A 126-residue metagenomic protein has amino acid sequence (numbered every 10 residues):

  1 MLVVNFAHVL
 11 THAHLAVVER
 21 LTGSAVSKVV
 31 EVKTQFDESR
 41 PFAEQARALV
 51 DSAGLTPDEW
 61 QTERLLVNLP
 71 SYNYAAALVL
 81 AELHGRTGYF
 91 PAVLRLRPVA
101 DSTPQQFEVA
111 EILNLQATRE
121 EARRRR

Functional and structural regions predicted by a protein language model:
M1-T62, L78-A81, G85-R126: Long, low-complexity, Lys/Arg-enriched
T62-S71: Short glycine-rich phosphate-binding loop at a beta-alpha junction
S71-V79: Elongated alpha-helical scaffolds
